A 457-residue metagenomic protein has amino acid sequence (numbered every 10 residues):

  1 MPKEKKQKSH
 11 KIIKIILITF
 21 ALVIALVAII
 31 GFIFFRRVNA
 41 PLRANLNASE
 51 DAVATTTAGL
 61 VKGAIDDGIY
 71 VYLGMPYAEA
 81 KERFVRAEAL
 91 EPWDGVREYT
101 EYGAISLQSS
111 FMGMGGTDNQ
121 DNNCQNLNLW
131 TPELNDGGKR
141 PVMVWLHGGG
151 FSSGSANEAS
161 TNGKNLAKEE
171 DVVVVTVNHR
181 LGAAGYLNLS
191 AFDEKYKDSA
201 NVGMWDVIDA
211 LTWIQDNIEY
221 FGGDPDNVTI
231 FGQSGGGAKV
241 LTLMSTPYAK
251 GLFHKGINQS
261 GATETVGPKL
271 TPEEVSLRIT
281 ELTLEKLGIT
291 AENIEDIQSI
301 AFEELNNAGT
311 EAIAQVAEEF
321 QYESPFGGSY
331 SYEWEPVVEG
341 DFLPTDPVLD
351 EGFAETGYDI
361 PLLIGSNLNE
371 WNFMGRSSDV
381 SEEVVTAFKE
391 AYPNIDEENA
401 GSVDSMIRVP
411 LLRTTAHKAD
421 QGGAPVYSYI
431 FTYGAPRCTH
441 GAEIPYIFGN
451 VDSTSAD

Functional and structural regions predicted by a protein language model:
P2-H10, K14-A200, D457: Non-catalytic accessory segments of hydrolases
V23, V27, S299, E303-D457: Substrate-gating cap/lid region and adjacent catalytic-acid/histidine neighborhood within extracellular/lumenal
F35-R37, F111-I294, L343, E351-G375: Serine-hydrolase-like catalytic core of hydrolytic proteins
V53, P76, E158, E194 (+6 more regions): Short, functionally important structural connectors and interaction interfaces within domains
I69-Y77, E295-D296, F302-N306: Amphipathic alpha-helical packing elements
L73-A78, E82-R83, K255, S260 (+2 more regions): Redox-cofactor-proximal catalytic regions of oxidoreductases
A78, L90, Y99, E133 (+8 more regions): Short loop/turn segments at secondary-structure transitions that flank enzyme active sites
A80, A89, N162, G182-A183 (+5 more regions): Glycine-rich, flexible loop/turn motifs
